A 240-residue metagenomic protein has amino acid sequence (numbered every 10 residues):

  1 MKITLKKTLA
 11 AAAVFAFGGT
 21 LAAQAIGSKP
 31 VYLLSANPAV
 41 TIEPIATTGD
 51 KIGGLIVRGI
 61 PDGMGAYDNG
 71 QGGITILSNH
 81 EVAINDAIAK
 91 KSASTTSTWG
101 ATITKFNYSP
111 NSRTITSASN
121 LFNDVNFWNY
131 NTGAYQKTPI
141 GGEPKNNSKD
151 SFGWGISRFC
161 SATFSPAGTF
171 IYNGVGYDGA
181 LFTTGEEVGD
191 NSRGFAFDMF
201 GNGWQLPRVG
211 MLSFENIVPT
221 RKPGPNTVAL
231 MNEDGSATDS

Functional and structural regions predicted by a protein language model:
M1-Q24: Gram-negative bacterial Sec-dependent N-terminal signal peptides
Q24-S240: Conserved small-residue
